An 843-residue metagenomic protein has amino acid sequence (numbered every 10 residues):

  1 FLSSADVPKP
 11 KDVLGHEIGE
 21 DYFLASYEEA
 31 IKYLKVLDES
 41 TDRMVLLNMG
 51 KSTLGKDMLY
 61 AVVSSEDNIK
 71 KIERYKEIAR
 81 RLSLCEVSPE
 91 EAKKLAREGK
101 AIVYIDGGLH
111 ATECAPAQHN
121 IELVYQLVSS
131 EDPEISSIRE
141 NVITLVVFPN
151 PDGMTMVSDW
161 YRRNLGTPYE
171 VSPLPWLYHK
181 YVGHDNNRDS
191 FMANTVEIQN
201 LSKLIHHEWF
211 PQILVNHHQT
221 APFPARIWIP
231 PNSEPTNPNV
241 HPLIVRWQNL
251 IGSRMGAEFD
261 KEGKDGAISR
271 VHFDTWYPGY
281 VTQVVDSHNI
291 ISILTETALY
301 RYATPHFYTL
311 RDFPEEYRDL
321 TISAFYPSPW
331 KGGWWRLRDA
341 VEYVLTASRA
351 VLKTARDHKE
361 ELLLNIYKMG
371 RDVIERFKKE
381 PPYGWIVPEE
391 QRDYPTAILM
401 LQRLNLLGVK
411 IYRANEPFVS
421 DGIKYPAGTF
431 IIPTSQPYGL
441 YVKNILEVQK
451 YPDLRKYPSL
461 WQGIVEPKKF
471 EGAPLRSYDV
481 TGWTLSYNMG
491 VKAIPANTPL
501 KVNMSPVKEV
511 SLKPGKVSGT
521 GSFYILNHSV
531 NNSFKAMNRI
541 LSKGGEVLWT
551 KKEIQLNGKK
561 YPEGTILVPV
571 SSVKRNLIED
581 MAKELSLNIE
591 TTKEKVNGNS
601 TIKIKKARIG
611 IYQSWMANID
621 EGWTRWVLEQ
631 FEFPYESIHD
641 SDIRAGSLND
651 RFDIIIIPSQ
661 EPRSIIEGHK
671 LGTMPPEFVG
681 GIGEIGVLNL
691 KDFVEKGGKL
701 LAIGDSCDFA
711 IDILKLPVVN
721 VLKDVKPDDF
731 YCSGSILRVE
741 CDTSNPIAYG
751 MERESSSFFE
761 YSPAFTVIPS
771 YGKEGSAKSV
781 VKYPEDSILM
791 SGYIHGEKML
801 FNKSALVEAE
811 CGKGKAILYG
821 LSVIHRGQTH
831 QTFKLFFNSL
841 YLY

Functional and structural regions predicted by a protein language model:
F1-C114, Q118-V142, V182, R188-D189 (+6 more regions): Intrinsic-disorder/low-complexity accessory segments
V124-L127, E131, R139-R163: Carboxylate/His-rich catalytic cores and anion/metal-binding grooves
V146-N150, Y161, N216-P224, S706-C707: Short, solvent-exposed turn/loop segments enriched in Gly/Ser/Thr/Pro and often Arg
D152-G153, A221-F223, R301, R663: Feature marks short, surface-exposed loop/turn motifs that line or immediately flank catalytic pockets and channel
M154-H179, G183, Q199, K203 (+1 more regions): Active-site-proximal cap/loop segments of hydrolase catalytic domains
